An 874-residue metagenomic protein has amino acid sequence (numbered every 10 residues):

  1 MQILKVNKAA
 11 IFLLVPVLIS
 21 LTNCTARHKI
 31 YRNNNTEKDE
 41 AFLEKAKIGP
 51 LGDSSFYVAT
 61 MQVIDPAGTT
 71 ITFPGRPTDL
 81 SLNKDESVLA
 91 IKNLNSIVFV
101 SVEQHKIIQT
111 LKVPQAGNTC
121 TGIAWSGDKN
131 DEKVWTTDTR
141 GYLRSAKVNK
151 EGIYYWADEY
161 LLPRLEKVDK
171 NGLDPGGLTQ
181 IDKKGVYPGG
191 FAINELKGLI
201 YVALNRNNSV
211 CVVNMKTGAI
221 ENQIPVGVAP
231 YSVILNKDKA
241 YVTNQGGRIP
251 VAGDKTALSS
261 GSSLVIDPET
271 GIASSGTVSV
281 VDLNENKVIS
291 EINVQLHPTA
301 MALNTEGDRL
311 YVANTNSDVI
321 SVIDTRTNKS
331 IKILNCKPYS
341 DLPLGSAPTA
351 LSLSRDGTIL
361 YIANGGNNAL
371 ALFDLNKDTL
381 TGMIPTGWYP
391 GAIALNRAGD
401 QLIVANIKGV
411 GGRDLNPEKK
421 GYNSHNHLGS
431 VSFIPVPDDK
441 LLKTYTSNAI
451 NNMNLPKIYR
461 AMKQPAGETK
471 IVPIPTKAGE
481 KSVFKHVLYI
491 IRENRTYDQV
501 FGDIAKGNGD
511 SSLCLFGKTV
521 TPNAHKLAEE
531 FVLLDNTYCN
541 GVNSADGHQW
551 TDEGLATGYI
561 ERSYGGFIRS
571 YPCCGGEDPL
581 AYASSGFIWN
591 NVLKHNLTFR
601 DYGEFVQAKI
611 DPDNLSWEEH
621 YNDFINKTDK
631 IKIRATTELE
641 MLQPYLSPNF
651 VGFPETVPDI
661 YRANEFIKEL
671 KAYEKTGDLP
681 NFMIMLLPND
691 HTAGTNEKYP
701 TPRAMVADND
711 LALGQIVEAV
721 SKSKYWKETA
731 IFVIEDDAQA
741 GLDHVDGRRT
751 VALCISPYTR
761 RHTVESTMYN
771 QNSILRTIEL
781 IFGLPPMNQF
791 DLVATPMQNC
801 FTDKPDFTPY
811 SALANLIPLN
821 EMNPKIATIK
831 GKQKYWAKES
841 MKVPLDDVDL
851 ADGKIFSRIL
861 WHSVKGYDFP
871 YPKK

Functional and structural regions predicted by a protein language model:
Q2-I11: Bacterial N-terminal signal peptides that target proteins for export
L4, E418-N423, A740-L742: Short proline/glycine-enriched turn/loop segments at secondary-structure junctions
K5, G307, G357, H486 (+1 more regions): A generic hydrophobic-helix recognition signal that picks specific residues within alpha-helical hydrophobic
F12-S20: Bacterial N-terminal signal peptides
L21, I71, S570-Y571: Mature extracytoplasmic/luminal segments of secretory-pathway proteins
R27-V472: Predominantly soluble domains enriched in secretory-pathway, periplasmic, or organellar proteins
T444-K874: N-terminal pro-sequences and low-complexity stem/linker regions of secreted or lumenal proteins
